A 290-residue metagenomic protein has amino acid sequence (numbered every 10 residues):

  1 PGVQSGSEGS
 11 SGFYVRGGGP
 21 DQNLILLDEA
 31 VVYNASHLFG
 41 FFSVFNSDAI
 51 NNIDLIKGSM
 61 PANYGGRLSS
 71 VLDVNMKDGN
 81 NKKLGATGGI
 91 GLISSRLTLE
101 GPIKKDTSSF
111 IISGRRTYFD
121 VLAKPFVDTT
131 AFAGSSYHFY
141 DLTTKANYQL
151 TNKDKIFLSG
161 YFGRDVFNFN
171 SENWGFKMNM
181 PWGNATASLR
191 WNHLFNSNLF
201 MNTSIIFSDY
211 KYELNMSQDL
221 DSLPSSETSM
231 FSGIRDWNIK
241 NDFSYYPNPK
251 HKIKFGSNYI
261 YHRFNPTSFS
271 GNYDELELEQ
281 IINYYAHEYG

Functional and structural regions predicted by a protein language model:
P1-P61, V71, M76-D78: Periplasmic N-terminal accessory/gating domains of Gram-negative outer-membrane beta-barrel systems
S7-G9, G17-G19, A49, L68 (+5 more regions): Short loop/turn positions at the edges of beta-strands in beta-sheet-rich folds
S11, L68-S70, L84-A86, I90-L97 (+5 more regions): Hydrophobic, lipid-facing positions within transmembrane beta-strands of outer-membrane proteins
S11, N23, A49, K82-A86 (+4 more regions): Outer-envelope beta-barrel architecture signal
P20, A30-V32, K77, I93 (+5 more regions): Structural signature of outer-membrane beta-barrel domains
L24, N52-N63, S69-K77, L84-A133 (+2 more regions): Predominantly transmembrane beta-strands of Gram-negative outer membrane beta-barrel pores used for transport
A35-S36, L55-I56, G79-K82, P125-T130 (+5 more regions): Extracytoplasmic loops and strand-loop junctions of Gram-negative outer membrane beta-barrel proteins
N147-D165, P181-G290: Face-selective signature of the C-terminal outer-membrane beta-barrel domain
